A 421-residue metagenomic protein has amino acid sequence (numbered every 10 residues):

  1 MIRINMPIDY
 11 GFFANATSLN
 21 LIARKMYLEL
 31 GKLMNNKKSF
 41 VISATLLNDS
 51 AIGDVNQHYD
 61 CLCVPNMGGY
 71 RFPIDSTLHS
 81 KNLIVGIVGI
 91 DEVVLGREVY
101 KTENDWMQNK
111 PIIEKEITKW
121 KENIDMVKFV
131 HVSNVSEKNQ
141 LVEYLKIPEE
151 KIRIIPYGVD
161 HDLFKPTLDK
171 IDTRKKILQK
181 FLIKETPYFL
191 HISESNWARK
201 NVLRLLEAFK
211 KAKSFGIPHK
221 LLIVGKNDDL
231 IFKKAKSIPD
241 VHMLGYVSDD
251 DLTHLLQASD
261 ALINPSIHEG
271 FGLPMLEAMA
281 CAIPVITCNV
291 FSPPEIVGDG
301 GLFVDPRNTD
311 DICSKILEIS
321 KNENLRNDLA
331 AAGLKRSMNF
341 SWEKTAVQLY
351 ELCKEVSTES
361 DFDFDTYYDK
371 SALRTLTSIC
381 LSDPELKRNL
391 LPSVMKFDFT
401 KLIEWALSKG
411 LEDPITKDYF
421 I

Functional and structural regions predicted by a protein language model:
M107-V130: Membrane-proximal helix-turn-helix segments that form the acceptor-binding/catalytic region of lipid-linked
H131, I183-K200, L206-F209: Conserved donor-binding/catalytic core segment of Leloir-type glycosyltransferases
S136, G158: Carbohydrate-associated surface elements
I231-T253, A261: Nucleotide-activated donor-binding/catalytic signature segment of Leloir-type glycosyltransferases, i.e., the conserved
P265-I267: Aromatic "clamp/platform" in nucleotide-sugar-dependent glycosyltransferases that forms part of the donor/acceptor
M275, P284-T287: Short hydrophobic beta-strand element within catalytic cores of glycosyltransferases and related nucleotide-activated
L302-T309, E318-E323: Conserved acidic donor-binding segment of nucleotide-sugar-dependent glycosyltransferases
K344-I421: C-terminal amphipathic helix plus adjacent low-complexity, charged tail appended to glycosyltransferase catalytic
